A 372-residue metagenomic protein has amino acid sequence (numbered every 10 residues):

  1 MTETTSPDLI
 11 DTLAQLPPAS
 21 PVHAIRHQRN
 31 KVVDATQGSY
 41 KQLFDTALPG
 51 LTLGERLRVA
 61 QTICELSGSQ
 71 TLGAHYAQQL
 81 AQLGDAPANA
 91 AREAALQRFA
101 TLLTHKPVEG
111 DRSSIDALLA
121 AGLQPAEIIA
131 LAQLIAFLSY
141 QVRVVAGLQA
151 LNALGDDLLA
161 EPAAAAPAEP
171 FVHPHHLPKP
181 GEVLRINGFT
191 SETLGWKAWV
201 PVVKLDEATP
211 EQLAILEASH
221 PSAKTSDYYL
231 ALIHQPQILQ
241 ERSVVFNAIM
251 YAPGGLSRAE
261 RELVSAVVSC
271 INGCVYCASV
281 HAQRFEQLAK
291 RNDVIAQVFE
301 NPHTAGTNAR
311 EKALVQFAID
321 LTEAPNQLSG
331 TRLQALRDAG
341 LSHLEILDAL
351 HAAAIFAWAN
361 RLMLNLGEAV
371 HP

Functional and structural regions predicted by a protein language model:
M1-P372: Hydrophobic alpha-helical segments
